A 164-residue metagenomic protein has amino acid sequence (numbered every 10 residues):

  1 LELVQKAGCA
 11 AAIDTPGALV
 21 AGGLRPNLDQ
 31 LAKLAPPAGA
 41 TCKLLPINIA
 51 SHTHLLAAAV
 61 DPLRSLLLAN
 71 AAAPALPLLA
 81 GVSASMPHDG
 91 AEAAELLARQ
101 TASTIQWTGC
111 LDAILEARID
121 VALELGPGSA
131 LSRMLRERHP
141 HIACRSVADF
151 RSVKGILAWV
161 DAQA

Functional and structural regions predicted by a protein language model:
L1-R145, R151-K154, W159-Q163: Acyltransferase
